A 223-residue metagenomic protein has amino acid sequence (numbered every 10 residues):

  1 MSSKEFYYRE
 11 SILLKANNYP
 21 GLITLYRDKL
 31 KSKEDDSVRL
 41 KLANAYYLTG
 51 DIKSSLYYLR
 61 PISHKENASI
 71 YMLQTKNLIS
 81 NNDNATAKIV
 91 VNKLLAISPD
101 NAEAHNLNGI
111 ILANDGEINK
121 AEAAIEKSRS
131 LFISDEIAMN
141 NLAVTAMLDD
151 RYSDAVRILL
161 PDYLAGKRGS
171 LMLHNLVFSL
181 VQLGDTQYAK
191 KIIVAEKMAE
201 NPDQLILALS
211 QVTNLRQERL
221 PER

Functional and structural regions predicted by a protein language model:
M1-Y57, R223: N-terminal leader/linker segments that initiate helical-solenoid repeat arrays
S3, D36-S37, N67-I70, A102-E103 (+4 more regions): Helix-start (N-cap) detector for alpha-helical repeat units in TPR-like alpha-solenoids, especially tetratricopeptide
A16-T24, T49-Y58, N81-N92, N114-K127 (+2 more regions): Structural signature of tandem alpha-helical TPR/SEL1-like repeats, specifically the intra-repeat loop/turn
D28, P61, K93, K127 (+2 more regions): The canonical alpha-helical register within tetratricopeptide repeats
K31-S32, I62-K65, I97, S130-F132 (+2 more regions): Structural marker of alpha-solenoid helical repeat scaffolds
K41, L73-Q74, L107, N141 (+1 more regions): Canonical tetratricopeptide repeat
G166-R223: Terminal, low-structured helical/coil segments at or just beyond the last alpha-helical repeat
